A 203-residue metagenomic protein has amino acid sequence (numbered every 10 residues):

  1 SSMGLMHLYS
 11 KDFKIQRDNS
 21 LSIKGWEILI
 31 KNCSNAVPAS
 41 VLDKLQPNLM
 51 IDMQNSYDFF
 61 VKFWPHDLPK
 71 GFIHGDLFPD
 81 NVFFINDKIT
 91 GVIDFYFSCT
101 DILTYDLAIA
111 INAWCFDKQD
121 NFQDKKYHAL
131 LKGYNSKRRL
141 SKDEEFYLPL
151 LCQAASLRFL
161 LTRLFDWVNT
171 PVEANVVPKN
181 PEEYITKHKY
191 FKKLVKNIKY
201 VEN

Functional and structural regions predicted by a protein language model:
S1-Q46, K70, N175-V176: A cross-family kinase active-site recognition segment
Y9-Q16, F59, F63, R163 (+1 more regions): Amphipathic, soluble alpha-helical interaction motifs
L21-G25, Y57, P65: Acidic catalytic cores of enzymes that act on phosphate-bearing nucleotides/polynucleotides
A36, F159-N203: ATP/Mg2+ or Mg2+-diphosphate-binding catalytic cores that bind nucleotide phosphates or diphosphates via glycine-rich
P47-F60: Mechanochemical coupling/switch segment within NTP-driven translocation systems
D58-Y105: Active-site acidic catalytic loop and adjacent metal/ATP-binding pocket of ATP-dependent phosphoryl transfer enzymes
T104-R139, A154-P171: Active-site activation/catalytic loop segments of kinase-like enzymes and analogous catalytic loops in related
K142-C152: All-alpha amphipathic helical-bundle segments outside canonical DNA-binding/catalytic cores that form hydrophobic
